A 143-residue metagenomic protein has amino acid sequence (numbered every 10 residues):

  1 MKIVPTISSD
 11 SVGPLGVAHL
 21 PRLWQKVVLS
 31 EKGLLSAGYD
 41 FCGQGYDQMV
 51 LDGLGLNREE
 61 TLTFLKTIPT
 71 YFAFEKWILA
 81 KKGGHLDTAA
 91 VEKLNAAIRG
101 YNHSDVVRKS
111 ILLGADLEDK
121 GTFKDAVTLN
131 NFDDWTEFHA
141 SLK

Functional and structural regions predicted by a protein language model:
K2-G38, A90, L94-K143: Polar/charged low-complexity regulatory segments
L15-A18, C42-G45, L56, P69 (+2 more regions): Short coil/turn linker and secondary-structure boundary residues
L35-I78: Amphipathic alpha-helical packing elements
T70-I98: Charged low-complexity stretches with an acidic bias
